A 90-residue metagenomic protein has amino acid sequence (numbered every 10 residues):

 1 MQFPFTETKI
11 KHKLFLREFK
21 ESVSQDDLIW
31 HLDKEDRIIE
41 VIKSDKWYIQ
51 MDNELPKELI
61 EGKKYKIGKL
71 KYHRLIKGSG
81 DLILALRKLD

Functional and structural regions predicted by a protein language model:
M1-F19: Transition segment at domain starts
L14-K34, K66-K69: Conserved short histidine dyad/triad with adjacent acidic residue
D33-W47: Short, conserved beta-strand element in jelly-roll/cupin
E40-I42, K66, I76: Well-ordered beta-strand positions
W47, E54-K57, L82, D90: Short, surface-exposed beta-strand-loop junctions and turns on beta-sheet-rich folds
M51-K71: Short acidic-glycine-tyrosine-enriched beta hairpin
G68-D90: Ligand-binding loop in jelly-roll beta-barrel domains
